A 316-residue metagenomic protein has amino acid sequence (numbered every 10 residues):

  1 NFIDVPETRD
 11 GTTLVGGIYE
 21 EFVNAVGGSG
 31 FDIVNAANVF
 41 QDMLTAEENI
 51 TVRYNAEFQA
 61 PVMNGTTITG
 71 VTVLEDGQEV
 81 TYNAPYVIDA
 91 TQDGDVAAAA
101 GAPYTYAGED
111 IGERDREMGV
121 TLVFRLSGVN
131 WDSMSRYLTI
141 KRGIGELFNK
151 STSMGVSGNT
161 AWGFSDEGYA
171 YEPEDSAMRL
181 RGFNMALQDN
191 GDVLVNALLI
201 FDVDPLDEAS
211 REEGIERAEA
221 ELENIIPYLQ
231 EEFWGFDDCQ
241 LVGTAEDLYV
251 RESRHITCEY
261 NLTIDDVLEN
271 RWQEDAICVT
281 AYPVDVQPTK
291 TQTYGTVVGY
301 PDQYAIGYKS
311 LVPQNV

Functional and structural regions predicted by a protein language model:
N1-A60, N64: Conserved N-terminal/central alpha/beta ligand/cofactor-binding core
G11-T12, T66, G77, G191: Intrinsic-disorder/low-complexity loop/linker signature
L44-T45, E57, T72, E167-A170 (+1 more regions): Short secondary-structure boundary micro-motifs
A60-T81, V87: Conserved beta-strand-loop-beta-strand element in the redox core of flavoprotein oxidoreductases
E79-V80, A84-Y86, A90-V316: Flavin (FAD/FMN)-binding glycine-rich loop and adjacent Rossmann-like elements that form
